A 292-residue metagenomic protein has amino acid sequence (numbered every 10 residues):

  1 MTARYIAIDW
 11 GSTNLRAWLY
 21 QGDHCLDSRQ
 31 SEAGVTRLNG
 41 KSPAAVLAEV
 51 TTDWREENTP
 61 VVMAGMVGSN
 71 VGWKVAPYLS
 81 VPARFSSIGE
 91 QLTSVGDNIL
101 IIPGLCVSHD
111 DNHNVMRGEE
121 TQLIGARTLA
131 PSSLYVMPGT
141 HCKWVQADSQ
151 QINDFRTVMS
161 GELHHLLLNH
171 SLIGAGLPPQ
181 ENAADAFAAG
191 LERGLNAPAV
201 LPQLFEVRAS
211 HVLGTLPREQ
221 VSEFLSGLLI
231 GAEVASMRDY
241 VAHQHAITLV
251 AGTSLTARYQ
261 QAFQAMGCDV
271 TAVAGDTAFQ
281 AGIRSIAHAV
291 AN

Functional and structural regions predicted by a protein language model:
Y5-D9, P60-V62, S133-M137, T248: Short glycine-aspartate micro-motif
Y5-S42, V273: Short glycine-rich, Thr/Ser-proximal phosphate-binding strand/loop in the N-terminal lobe of ATP-dependent enzymes
N14, Q244-A262: Glycine-rich phosphate-binding loops at beta-strand->alpha-helix junctions
H24-P60, G68-V75, A175-G176: N-terminal phosphate-binding loop and adjacent alpha-helix
L38, C106-R193, A197: Glycine-rich phosphate-binding loop plus the immediately following alpha-helix
W54-H113, S149: Short beta-strand-loop/turn "lid" adjacent to the catalytic site in phosphate-handling enzymes
R193-V234: Adenine-nucleotide phosphate-binding core of ATP-dependent small-molecule kinases
A235, C268-N292: Glycine-rich phosphate-binding/hydrolytic loop that grips phosphoryl groups
